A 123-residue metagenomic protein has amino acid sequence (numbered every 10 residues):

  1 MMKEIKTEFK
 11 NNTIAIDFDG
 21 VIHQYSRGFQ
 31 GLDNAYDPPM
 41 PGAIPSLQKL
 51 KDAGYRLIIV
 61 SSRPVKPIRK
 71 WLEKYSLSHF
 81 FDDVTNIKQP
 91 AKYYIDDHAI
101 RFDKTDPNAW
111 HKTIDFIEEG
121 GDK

Functional and structural regions predicted by a protein language model:
M1-K123: HAD-like aspartate-dependent phosphatase fold
